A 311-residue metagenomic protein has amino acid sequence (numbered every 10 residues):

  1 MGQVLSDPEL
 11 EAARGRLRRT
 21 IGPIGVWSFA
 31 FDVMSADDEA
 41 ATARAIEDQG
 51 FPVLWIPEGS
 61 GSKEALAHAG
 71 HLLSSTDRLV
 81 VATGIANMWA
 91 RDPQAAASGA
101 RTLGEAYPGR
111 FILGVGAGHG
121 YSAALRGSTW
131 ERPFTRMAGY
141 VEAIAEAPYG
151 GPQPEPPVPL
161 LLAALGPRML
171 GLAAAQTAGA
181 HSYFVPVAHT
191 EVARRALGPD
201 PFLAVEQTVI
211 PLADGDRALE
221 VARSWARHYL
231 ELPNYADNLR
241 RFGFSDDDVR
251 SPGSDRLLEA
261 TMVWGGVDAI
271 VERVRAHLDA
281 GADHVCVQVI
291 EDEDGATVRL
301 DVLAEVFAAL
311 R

Functional and structural regions predicted by a protein language model:
M1-R311: Active-site-adjacent structural elements that line small-molecule/cofactor binding pockets in enzymes
